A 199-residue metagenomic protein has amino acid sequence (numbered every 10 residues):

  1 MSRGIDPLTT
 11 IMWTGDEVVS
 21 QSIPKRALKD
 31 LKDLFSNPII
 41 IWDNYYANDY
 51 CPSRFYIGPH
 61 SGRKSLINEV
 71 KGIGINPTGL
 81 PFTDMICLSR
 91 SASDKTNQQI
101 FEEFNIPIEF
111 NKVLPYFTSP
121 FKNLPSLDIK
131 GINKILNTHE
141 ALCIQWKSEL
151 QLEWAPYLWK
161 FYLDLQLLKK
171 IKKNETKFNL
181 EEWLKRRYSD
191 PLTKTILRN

Functional and structural regions predicted by a protein language model:
M1-N97: Catalytic-core regions of glycoside hydrolase
T96-N199: C-terminal functional modules
